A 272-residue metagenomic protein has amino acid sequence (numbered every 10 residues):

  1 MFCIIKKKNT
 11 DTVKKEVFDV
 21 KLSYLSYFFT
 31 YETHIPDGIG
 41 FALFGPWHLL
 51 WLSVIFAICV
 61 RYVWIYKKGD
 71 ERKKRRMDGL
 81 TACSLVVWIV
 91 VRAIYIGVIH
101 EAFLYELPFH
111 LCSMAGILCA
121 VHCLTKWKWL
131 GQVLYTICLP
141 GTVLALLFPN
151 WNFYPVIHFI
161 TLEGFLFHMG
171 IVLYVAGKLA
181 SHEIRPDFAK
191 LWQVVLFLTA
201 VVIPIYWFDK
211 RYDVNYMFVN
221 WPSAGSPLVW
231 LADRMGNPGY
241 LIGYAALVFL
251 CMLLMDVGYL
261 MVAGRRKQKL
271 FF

Functional and structural regions predicted by a protein language model:
D19-K74: N-terminal topogenic module of multi-pass integral membrane proteins
I35-V54, V194-L196, Y212-L253: Membrane-interface transmembrane-helix boundary segments in multi-pass integral membrane proteins
H48-W51, H100-C112, L134-Y135: Structural signature of hydrophobic alpha-helical transmembrane segments
I58-Y62, C119, G170-D187: Alpha-helical transmembrane segments in multipass membrane proteins, preferentially the mid-helix core
I65-D78, L124-G131, S181-L191: Membrane-interface helix-boundary motifs at transmembrane edges
S84-I94, C138-N150, L198-W207: Aromatic-anchored segments of alpha-helical transmembrane domains
I96-Y105, T125-W129, N150-L162: Membrane-interface helix caps and helix-loop-helix hairpins in membrane proteins
L107-L111, F159-L173: Membrane-interface loop-to-helix entry segments
